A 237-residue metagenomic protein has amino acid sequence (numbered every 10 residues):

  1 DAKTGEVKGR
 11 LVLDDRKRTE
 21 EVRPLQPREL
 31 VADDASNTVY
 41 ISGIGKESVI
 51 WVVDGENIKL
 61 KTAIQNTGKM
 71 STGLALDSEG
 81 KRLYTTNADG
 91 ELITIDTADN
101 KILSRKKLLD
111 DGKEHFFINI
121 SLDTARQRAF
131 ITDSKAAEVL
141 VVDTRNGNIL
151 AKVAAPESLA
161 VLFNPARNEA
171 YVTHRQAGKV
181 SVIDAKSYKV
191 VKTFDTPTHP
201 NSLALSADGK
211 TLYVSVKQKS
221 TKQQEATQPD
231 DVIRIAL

Functional and structural regions predicted by a protein language model:
D1-L237: Predominantly soluble domains enriched in secretory-pathway, periplasmic, or organellar proteins
